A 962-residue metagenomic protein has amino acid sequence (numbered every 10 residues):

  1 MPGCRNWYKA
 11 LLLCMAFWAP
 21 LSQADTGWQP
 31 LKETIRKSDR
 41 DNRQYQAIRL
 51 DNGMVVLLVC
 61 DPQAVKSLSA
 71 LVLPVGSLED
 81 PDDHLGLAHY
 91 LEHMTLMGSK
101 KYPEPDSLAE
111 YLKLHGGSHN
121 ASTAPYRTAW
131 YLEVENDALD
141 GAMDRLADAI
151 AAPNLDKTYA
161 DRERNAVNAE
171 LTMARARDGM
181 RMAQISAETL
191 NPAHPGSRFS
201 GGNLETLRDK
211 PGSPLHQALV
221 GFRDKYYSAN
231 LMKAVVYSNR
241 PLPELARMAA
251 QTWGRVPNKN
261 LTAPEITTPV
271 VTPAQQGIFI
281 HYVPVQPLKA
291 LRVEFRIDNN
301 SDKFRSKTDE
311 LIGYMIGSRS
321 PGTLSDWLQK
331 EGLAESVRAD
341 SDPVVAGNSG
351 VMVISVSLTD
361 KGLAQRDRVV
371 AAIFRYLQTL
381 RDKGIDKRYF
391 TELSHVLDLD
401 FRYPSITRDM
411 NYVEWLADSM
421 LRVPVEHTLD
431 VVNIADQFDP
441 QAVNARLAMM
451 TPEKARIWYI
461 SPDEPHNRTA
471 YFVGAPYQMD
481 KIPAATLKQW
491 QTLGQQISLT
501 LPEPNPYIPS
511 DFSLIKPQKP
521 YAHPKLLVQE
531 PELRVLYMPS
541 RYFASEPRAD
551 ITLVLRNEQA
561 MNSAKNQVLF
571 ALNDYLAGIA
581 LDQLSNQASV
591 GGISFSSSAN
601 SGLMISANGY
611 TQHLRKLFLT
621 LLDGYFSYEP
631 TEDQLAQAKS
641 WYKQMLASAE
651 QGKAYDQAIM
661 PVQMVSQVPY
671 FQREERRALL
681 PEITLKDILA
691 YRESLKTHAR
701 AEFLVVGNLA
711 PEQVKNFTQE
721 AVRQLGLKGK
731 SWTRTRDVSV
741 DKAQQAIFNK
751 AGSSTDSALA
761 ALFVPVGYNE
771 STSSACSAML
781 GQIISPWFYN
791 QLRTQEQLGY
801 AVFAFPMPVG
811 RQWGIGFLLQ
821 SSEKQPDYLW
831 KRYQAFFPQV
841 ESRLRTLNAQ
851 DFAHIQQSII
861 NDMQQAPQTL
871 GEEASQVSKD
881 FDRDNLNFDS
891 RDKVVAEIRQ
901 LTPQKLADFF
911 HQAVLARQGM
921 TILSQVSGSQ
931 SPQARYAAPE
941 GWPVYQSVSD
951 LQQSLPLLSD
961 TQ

Functional and structural regions predicted by a protein language model:
M1-L11: Bacterial N-terminal signal peptides that target proteins for export
A19-L21: N-terminal signal peptide c-region/cleavage motif recognized by signal peptidases
D25-L31, V235, R388-Y542, A658-A721 (+5 more regions): C-terminal regions of mature proteins
S38-L68: Mature N-terminal segment immediately following signal peptide/propeptide cleavage in secreted/periplasmic
Q46-D51, I278-P284, L527-V528, A746-A751: Short acidic-hydrophobic surface loop/beta-edge motif
V59, A64-D80, G86-Y90, E104-A149 (+11 more regions): M16 family metallopeptidases and their MPP-like homologs
T158, R164-L171, D178-A229, Y237-A250 (+4 more regions): Hydrophobic, small-residue-rich alpha-helical packing segments that form membrane-like cores
A246-T262, F717-S731: Glycine-centered hinge/linker elements that transmit conformational signals in sensory and ligand-binding systems
